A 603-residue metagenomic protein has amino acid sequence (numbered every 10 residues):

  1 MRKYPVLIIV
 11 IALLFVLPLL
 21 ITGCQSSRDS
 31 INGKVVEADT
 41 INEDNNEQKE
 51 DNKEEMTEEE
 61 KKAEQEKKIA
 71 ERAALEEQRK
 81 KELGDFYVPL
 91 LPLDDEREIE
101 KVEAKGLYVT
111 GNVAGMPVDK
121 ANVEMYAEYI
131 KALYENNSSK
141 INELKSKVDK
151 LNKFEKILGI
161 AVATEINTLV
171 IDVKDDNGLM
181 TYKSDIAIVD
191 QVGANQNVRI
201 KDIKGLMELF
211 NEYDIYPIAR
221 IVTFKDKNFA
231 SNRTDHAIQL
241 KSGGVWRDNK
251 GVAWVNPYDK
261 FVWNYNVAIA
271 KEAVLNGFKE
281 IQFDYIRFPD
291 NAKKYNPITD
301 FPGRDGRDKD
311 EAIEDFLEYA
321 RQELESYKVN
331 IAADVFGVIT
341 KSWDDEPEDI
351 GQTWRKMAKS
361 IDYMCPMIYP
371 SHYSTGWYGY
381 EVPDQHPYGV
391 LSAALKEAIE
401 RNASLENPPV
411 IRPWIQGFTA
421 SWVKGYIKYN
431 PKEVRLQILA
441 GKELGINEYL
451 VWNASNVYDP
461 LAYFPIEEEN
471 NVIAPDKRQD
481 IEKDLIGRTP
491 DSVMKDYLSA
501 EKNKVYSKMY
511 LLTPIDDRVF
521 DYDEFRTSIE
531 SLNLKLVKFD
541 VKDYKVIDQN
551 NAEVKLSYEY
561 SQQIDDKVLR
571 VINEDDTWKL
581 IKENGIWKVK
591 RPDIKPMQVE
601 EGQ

Functional and structural regions predicted by a protein language model:
D95-L151, E208, A219, F224-L275: Active-site-adjacent "subsite" loops/lids of carbohydrate-active enzymes
N152-G178, L275-E280, L444-N447: Catalytic domains of carbohydrate-active enzymes, especially glycoside hydrolases
V162-V198, D290-T299: Aromatic-lined carbohydrate-binding/catalytic grooves of carbohydrate-active enzymes
Y216-D226, Q282, K309-I350, E406-F418: Aromatic-lined carbohydrate-recognition surfaces of secreted/lumenal glycan-active proteins
I361-T375, P387-S392, E397, N402-P475: Substrate-binding cleft of secreted/luminal carbohydrate-active enzymes
I473-N503: Short, low-complexity N-terminal intrinsically disordered segments enriched in polar/charged residues
D491-S492, N503-E553, Q562: Short solvent-exposed beta->alpha transition segments
I547-Q603: Exposed beta-sheet edge and beta->alpha loop/turn motif
